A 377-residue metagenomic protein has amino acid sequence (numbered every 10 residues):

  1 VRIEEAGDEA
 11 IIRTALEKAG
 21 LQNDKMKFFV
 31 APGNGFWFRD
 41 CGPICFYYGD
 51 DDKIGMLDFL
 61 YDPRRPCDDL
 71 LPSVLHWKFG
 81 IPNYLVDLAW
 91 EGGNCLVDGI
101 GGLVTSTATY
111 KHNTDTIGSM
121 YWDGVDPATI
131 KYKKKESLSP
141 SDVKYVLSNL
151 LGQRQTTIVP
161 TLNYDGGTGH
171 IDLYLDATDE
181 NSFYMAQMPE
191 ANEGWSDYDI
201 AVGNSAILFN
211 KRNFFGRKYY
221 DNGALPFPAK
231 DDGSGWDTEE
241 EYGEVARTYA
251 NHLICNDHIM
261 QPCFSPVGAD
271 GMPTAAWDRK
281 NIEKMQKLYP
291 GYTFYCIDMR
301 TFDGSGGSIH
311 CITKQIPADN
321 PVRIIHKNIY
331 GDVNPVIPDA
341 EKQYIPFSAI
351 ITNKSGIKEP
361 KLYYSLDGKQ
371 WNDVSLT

Functional and structural regions predicted by a protein language model:
V1-I325: The feature marks the mature, well-folded catalytic cores of soluble enzymes
A318-T377: Glycan-association/targeting regions that enable binding to alpha-glucans and other polysaccharides
